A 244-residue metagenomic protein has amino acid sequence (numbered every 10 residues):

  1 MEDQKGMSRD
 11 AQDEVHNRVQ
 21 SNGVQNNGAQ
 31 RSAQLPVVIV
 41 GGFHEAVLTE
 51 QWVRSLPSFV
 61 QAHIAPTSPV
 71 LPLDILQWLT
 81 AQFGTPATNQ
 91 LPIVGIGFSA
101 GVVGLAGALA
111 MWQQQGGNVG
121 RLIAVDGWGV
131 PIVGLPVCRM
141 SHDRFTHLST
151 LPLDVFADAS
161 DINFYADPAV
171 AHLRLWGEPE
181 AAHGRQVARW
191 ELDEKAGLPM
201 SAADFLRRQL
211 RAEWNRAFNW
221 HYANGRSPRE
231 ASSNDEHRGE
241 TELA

Functional and structural regions predicted by a protein language model:
E2-G6, R31-Q90, C138-P152, D158-G225 (+1 more regions): Active-site catalytic motif of lipid deacylating hydrolases and related acyltransferases
D3-Q34, A223-T241: Intrinsically disordered, low-complexity terminal tails and inter-domain linkers enriched for S/T/G/P/D/E
V94, R121-I123: Residue in the alpha/beta-hydrolase core beta-strand immediately N-terminal to the catalytic nucleophile
I96-G101: Gly/Ala-rich beta-loop-alpha elbow adjacent to hydrolase catalytic centers
G104-A108: Hydrolases whose catalytic domains are alpha/beta-hydrolase-1, hotdog thioesterase, or metallo-beta-lactamase-like
A110-W112, G116, G120: Helix-adjacent hinge/juxtasegments
A124-V130: Active-site nucleophile loop of the alpha/beta-hydrolase fold
P131-P136: Short loop/helix-cap segments at secondary-structure boundaries that form the rim of catalytic
